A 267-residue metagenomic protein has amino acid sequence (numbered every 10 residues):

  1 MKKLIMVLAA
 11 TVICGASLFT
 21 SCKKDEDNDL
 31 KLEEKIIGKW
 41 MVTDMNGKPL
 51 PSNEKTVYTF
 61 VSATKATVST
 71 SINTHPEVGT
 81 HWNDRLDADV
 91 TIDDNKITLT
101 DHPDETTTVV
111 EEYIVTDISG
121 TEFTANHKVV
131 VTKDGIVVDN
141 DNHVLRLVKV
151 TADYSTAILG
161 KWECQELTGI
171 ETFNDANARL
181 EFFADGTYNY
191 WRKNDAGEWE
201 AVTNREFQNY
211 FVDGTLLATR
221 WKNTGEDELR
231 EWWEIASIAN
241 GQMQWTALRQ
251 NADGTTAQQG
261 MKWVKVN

Functional and structural regions predicted by a protein language model:
K3-M6, T11-T43, N140-Y154, G260-N267: Bacterial Sec-dependent N-terminal signal peptides
A16, K55, I92-D94, T98-L147: Extended, hydrophobic interaction surfaces within ordered domains
L32-L50, T151-F173, Q208-N209: Tryptophan-anchored aromatic micro-motifs
I36, W40-V42, Y58-F60, I97 (+7 more regions): Fold-core signature of tandem repeat domains
V42-G47, V68-T74, L99-D104, N126-V131 (+4 more regions): Beta-turn initiation residues at beta-strand->coil junctions
P51-I97, T172-T224: N-terminal glycine/threonine-rich, aromatic-flanked beta-hairpin/loop signature
T98-V115, L216-I235: An anionic, turn-rich surface loop/hairpin at beta-sheet edges that serves as a generic interaction/coordination patch
V129-K161, N204-Y210, A247-N267: Edge beta-strand at a domain terminus
